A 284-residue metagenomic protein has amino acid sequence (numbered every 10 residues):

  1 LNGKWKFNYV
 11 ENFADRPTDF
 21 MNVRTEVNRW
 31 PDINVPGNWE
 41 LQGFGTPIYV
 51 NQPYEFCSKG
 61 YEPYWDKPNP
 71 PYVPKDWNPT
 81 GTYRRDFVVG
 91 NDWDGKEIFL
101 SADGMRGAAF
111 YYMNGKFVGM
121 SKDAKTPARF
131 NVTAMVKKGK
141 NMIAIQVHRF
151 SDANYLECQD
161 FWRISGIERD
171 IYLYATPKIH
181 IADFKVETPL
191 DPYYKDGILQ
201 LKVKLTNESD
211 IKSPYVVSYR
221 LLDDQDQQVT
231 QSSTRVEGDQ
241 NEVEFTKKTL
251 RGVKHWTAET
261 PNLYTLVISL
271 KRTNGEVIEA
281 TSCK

Functional and structural regions predicted by a protein language model:
N8-E11, W30, N38-Q42, T46 (+6 more regions): Accessory beta-strand-rich segments of carbohydrate-active enzymes
W93-K96, V136-K140, T249-T265: Short glycine/proline/serine/threonine-rich loop/turn segments at secondary-structure transition edges
Y111-M113, D196-R235, V243-T246: Beta-strand-rich binding/interaction modules
A128-A134, Q240-T249: Exposed aromatic-hydrophobic patches
A144-Q146, T265-S269: Extracellular recognition modules
I167, V229-Q231, I278-S282: Extracellular and select intracellular beta-sandwich modules with Ser/Thr-enriched, small-residue motifs on
K185, V267-K284: N-terminal carbohydrate-binding accessory modules
T188-G197: Short, solvent-exposed loop/linker segments at the N-terminal edge of repeated beta-sheet extracellular domains
